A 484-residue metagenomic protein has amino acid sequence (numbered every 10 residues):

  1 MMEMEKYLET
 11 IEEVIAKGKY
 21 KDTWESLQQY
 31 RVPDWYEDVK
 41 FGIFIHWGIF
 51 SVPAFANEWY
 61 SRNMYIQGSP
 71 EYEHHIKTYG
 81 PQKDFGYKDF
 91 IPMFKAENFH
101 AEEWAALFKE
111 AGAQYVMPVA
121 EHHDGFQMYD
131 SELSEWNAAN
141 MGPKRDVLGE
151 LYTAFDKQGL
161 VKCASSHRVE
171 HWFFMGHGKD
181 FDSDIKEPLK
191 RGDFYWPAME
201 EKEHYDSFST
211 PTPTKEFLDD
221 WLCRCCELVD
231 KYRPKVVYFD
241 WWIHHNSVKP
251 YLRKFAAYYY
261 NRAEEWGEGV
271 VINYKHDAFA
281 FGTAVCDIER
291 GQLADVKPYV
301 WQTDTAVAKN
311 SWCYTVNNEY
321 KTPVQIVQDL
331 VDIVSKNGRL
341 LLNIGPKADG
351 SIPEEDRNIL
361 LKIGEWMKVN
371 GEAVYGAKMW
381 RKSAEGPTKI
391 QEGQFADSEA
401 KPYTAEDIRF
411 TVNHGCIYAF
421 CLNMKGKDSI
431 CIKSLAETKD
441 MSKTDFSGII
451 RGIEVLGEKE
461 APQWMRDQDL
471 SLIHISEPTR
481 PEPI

Functional and structural regions predicted by a protein language model:
M2-L472, S476, R480: Mature catalytic domains of secreted/periplasmic carbohydrate-active enzymes
